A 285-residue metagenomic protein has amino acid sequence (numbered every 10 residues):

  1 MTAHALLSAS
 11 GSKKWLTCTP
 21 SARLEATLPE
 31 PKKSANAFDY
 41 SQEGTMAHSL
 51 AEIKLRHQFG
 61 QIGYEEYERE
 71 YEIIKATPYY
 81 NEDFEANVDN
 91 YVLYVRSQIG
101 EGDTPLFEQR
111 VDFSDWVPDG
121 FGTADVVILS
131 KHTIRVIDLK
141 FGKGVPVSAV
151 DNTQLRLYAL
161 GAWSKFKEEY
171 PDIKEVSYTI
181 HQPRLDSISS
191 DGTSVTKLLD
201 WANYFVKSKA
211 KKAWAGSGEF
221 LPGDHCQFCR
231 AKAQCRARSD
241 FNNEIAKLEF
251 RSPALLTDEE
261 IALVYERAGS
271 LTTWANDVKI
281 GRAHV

Functional and structural regions predicted by a protein language model:
H4-R56, A262, E266, T272-N276: Nuclease catalytic cores
C18-A22, K211-K247: Cysteine-cluster motifs in flexible loop/terminal segments that predominantly coordinate metals
E30-F38, F59, K143-V147, K167-E168 (+1 more regions): Short, polar/flexible loop-turn hinges at active-site or ligand-entry regions and domain interfaces
A37, S41-Q42, M46-Q109: A non-catalytic, helix-rich entry segment at domain boundaries
Q42, E101-K212: Mg2+/Mn2+-dependent nuclease catalytic core
L55-F59, F141-G144, A159-K167, K211-W214 (+4 more regions): Hydrophobic/aromatic-lined pockets within catalytic cores
K247-R282: Contiguous, amphipathic alpha-helical segments that mediate oligomerization or scaffolding in large protein assemblies
